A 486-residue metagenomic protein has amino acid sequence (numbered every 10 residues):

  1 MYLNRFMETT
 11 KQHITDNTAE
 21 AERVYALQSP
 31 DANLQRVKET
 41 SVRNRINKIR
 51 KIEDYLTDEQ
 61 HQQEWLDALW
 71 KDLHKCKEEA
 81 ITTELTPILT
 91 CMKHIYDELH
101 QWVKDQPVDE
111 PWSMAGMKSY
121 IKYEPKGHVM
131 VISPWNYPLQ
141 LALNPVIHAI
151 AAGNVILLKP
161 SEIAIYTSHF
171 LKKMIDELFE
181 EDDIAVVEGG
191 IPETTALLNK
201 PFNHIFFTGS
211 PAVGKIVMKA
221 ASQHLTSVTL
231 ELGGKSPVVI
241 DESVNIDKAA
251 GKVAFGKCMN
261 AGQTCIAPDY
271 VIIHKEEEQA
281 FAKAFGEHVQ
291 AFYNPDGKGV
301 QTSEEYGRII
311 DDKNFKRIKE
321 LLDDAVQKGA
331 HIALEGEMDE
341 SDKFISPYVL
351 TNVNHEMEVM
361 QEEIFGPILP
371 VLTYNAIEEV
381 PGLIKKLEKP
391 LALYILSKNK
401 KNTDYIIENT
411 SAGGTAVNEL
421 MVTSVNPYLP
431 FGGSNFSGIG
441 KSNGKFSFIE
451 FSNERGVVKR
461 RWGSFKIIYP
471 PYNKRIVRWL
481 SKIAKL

Functional and structural regions predicted by a protein language model:
Y2-T15, S41-N44, I49, I345-L486: Conserved C-terminal structural/oligomerization subdomain of aldehyde/semialdehyde dehydrogenase
Y2-Y120: N-terminal Rossmann-like NAD(P)+-binding subdomain of aldehyde/semialdehyde dehydrogenases
E8-T18, F179, A212-N354, V417 (+2 more regions): ALDH superfamily catalytic-core signature
R23, V42, Q62, I246 (+4 more regions): Residues at or immediately preceding the N-termini of alpha-helices
A32-E39, V131, V238-I240, Y270-I273 (+4 more regions): Short, well-ordered beta-strand elements within core beta-sheets of diverse protein domains
R45, M92, G153, I184 (+8 more regions): Residue-level signal for inorganic ion chemistry
E53-L56, Q60-Q62, L73, Y96-V103 (+12 more regions): Structural signal for hydrophobic packing residues in well-ordered secondary-structure cores of soluble enzyme domains
P111-K248: Rossmann-like NAD(P) dinucleotide-binding subdomain of oxidoreductase/dehydrogenase enzymes
